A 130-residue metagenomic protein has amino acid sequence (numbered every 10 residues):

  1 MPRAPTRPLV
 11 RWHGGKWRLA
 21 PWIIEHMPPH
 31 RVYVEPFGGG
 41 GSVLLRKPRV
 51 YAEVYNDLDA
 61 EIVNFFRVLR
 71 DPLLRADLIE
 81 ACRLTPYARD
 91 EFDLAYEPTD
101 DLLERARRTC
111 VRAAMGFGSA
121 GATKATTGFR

Functional and structural regions predicted by a protein language model:
M1-G38, S42-V43, P48: S-adenosyl-L-methionine
R49-R130: Class I S-adenosyl-L-methionine-dependent methyltransferase module
